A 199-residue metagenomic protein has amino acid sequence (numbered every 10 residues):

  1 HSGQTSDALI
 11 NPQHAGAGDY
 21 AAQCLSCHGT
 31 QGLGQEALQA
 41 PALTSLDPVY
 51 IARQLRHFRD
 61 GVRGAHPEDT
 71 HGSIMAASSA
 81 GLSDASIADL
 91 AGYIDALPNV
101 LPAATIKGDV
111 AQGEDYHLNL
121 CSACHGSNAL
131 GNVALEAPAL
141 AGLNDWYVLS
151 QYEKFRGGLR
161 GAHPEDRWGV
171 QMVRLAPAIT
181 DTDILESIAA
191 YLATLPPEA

Functional and structural regions predicted by a protein language model:
H1, A77-P102, R174-A199: C-terminal capping alpha-helices of c-type cytochrome domains
S6-L33, I106-L130, A199: Sequence/structural segment immediately N-terminal to covalent heme-attachment motifs in c-type and related
A17, L25, G32-R63, G72 (+4 more regions): Gly/Gly-Pro-rich "capping" loops immediately C-terminal to redox-active cysteine motifs in periplasmic/lumenal
Y20, F58, Y93-I94, H117 (+2 more regions): Conserved hydrophobic/aromatic "anchor" residues that stabilize well-ordered secondary structure elements
A22-S26, H66, D89-G92: Intrinsic, low-complexity N-terminal interaction/targeting segments
T30, T70-H71, S127, W168-Q171 (+1 more regions): Residue-level hotspots at or immediately adjacent to binding/recognition sites across diverse folds
L33-Q35, G64, A96-D109, S122-A123 (+4 more regions): Inter-heme linker and motif-flanking segments adjacent to c-type heme-binding CXXCH motifs in c-type cytochromes
